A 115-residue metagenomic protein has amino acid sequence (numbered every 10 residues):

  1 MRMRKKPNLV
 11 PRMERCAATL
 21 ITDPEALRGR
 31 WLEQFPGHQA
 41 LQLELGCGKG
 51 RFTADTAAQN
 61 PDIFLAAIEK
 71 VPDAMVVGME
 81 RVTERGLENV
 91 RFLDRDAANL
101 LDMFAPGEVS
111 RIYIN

Functional and structural regions predicted by a protein language model:
M1-L43, R51-A58: S-adenosyl-L-methionine
A40-A98, D102: SAM cofactor-binding core of SAM-dependent methyltransferases, primarily the Rossmann-like beta-alpha-beta module
D102-R111: A short acidic, Gly/Pro-enriched loop at the edge of an enzyme's catalytic core that lines a small-molecule cofactor
I114-N115: A short beta-strand submotif of the Rossmann-like class I SAM-dependent methyltransferase core that lines
